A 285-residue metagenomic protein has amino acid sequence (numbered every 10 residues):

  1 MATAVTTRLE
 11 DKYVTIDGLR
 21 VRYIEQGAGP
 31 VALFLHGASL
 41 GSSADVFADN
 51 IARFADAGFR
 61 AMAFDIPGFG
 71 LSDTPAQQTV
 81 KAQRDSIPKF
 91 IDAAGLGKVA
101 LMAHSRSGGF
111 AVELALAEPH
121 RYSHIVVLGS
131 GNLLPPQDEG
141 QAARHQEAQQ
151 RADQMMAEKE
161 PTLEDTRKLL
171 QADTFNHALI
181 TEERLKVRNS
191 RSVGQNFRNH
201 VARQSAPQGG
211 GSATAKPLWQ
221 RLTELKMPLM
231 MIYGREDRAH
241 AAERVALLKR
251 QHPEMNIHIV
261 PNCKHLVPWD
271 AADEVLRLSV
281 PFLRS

Functional and structural regions predicted by a protein language model:
M1-F34, D56-F59, L96-G97, R284-S285: Alpha/beta-hydrolase fold catalytic core
L19-L71: Conserved HGGG/HGGXW glycine-rich cap/lid loop of the alpha/beta-hydrolase fold
A48, D56, A63-M102, R106 (+1 more regions): Active-site loop/oxyanion-hole signature of alpha/beta-hydrolase fold enzymes
V112, L116, I125-T162, K168: Flexible "cap/lid" loop of the alpha/beta hydrolase fold
K159-T223: Conserved alpha/beta-hydrolase catalytic His-Asp/Glu region
L225, M231-Y233: Short beta-strand/loop motif that positions the catalytic acidic residue of the alpha/beta-hydrolase fold
R235-H240: Acidic catalytic loop of the alpha/beta-hydrolase fold
P253-S285: Catalytic active-site module of serine/aspartate enzymes centered on a nucleophile-bearing elbow/loop
